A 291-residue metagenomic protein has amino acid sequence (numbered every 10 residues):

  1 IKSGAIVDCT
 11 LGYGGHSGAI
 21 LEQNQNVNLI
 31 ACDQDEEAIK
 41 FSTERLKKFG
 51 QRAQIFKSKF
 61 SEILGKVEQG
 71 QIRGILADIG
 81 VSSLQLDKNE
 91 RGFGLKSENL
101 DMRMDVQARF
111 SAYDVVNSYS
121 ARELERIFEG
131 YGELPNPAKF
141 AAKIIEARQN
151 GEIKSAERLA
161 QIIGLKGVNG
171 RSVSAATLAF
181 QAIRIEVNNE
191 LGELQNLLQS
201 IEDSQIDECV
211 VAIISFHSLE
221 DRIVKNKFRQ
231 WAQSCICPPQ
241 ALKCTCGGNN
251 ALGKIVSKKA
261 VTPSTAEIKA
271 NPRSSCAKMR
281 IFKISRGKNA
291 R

Functional and structural regions predicted by a protein language model:
I1-R291: S-adenosyl-L-methionine-dependent methyltransferase catalytic core, i.e., the SAM/SAH-binding region
